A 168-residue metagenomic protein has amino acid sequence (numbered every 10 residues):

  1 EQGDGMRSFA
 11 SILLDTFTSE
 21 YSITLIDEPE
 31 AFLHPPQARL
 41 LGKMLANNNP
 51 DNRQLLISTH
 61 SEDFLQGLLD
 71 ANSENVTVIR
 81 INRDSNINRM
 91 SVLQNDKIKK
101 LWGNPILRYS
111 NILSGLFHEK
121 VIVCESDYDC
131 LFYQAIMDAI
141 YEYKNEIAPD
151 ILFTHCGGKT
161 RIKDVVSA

Functional and structural regions predicted by a protein language model:
E1-S114, C130-L131: Switch/communication elements of ASCE P-loop NTPase nucleotide-binding domains
H118-A168: Conserved helicase/translocase motor-coupling segment
